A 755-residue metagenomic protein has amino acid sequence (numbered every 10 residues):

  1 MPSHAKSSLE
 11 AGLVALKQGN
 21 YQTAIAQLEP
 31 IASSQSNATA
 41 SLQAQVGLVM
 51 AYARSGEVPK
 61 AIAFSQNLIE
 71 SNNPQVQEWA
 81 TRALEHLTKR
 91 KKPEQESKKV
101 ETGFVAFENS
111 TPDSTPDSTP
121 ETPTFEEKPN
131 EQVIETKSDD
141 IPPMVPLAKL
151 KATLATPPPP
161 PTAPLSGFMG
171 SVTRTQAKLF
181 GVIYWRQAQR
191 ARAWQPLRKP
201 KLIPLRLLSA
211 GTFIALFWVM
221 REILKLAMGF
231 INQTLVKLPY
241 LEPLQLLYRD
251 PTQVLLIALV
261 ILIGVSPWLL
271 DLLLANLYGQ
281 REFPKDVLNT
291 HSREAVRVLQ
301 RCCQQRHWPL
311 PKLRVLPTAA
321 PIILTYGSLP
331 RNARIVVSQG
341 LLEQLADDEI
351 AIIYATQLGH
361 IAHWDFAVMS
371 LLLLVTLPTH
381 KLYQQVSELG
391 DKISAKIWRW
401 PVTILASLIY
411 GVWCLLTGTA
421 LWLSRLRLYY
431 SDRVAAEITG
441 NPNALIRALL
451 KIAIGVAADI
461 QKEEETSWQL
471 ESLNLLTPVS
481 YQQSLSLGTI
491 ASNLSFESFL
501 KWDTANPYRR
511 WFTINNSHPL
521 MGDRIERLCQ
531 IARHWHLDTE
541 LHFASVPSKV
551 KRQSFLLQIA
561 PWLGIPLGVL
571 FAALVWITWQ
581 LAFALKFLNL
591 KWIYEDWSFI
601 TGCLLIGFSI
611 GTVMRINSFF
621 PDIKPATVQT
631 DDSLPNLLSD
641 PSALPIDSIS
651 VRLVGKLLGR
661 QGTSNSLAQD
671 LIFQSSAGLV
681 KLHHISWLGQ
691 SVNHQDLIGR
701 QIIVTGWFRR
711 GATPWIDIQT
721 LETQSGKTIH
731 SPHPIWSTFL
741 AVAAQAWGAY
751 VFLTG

Functional and structural regions predicted by a protein language model:
P2-S34, L42, G56-E57, A63-D113 (+5 more regions): Hydrophobic or amphipathic, alpha-helical segments that drive membrane association/targeting
D271, L299-C303, S424-L445: An active-site-proximal "capping" alpha-helix that borders the catalytic cofactor pocket
V287, Q339-I352: Short pre-active-site segment immediately N-terminal to the catalytic Zn-binding motif
L310, V315-R331, E388, K392-K396 (+1 more regions): Active-site-proximal gating segments in proteases and membrane effectors
I323-L345: Active-site scaffold of zinc-dependent metalloenzymes
V337, I352-H360, W364-D365, L428-D432: Active-site recognition of the HExxH zinc-binding catalytic motif
L358-L374, N441-N443: Catalytic Zn2+-binding segment of zinc metalloproteases
V375-I397: Post-HExxH zinc-binding segment in Zn-dependent metallohydrolases
